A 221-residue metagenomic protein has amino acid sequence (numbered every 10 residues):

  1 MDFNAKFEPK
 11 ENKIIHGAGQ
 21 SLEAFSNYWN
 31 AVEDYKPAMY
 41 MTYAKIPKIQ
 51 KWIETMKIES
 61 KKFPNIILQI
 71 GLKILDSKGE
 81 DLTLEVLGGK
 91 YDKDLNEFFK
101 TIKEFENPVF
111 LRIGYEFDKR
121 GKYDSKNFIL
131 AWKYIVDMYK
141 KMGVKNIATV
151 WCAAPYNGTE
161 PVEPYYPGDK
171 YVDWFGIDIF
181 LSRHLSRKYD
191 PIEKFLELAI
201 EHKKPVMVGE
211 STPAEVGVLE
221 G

Functional and structural regions predicted by a protein language model:
M1-P37, M41-K62, K141-G221: Surface-exposed substrate-engagement region within the catalytic domains of secreted or surface-exposed extracellular
K48-W151: Substrate-binding cleft of extracellular glycoside hydrolase catalytic domains
